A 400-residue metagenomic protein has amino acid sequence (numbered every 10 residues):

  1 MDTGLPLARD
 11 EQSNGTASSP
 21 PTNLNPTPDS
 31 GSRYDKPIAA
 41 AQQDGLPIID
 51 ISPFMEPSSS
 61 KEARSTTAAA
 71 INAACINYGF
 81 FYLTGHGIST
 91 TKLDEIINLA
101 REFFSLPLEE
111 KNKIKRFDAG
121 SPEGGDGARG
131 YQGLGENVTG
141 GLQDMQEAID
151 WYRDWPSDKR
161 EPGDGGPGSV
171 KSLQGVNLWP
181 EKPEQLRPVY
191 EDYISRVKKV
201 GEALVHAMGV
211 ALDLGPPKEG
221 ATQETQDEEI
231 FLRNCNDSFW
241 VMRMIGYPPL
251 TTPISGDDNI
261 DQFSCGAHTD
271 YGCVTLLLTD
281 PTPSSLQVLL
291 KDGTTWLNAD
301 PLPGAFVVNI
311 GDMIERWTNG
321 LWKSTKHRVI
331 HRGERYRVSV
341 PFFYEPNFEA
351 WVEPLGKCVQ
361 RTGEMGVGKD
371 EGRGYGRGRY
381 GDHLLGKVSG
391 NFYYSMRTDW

Functional and structural regions predicted by a protein language model:
M1-W400: Peripheral, non-catalytic segments flanking oxidoreductase cores
